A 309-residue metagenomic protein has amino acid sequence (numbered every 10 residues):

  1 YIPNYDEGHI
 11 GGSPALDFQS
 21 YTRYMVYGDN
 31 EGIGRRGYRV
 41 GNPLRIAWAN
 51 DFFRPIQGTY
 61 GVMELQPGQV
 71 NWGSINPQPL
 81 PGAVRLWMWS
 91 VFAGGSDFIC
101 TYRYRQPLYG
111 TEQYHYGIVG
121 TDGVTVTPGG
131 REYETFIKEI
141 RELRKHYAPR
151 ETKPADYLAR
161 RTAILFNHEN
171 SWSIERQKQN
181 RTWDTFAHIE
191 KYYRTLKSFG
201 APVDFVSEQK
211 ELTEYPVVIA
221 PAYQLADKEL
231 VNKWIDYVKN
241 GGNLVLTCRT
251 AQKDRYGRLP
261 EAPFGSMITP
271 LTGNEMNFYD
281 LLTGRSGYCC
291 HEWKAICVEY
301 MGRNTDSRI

Functional and structural regions predicted by a protein language model:
Y1, S13, Y24-I309: Carbohydrate-binding surfaces of carbohydrate-active enzymes
E7-H9: Short, glycine/polar-rich helix-capping loops at beta-to-alpha or helix-loop-helix junctions that flank or form
Q19-R23: Non-cysteine beta-strand/loop elements that form the S-adenosyl-L-methionine
